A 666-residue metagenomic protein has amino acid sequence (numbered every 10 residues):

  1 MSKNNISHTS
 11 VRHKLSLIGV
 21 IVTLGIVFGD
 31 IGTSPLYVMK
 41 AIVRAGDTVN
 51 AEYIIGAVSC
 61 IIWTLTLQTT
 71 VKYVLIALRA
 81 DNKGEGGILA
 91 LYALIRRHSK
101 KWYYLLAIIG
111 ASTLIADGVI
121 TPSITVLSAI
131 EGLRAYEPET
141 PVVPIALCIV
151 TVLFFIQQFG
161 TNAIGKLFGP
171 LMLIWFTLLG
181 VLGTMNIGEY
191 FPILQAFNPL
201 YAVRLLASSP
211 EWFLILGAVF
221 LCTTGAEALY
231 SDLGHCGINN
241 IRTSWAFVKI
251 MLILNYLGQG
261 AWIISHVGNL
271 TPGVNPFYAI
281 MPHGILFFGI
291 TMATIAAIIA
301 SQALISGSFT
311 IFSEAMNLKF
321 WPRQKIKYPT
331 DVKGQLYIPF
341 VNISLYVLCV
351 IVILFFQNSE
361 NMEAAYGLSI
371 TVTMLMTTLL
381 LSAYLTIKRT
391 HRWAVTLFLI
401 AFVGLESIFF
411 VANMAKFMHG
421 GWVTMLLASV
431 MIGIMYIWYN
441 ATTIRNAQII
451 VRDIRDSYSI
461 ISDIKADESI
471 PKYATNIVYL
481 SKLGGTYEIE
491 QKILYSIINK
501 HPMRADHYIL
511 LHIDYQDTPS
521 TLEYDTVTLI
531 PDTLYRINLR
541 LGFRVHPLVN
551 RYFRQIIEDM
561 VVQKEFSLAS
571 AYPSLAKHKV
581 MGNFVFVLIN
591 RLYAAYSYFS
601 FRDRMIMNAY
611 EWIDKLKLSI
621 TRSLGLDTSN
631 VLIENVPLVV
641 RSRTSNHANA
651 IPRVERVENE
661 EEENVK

Functional and structural regions predicted by a protein language model:
S2-K666: The structured alpha-helical core of multi-pass membrane proteins
